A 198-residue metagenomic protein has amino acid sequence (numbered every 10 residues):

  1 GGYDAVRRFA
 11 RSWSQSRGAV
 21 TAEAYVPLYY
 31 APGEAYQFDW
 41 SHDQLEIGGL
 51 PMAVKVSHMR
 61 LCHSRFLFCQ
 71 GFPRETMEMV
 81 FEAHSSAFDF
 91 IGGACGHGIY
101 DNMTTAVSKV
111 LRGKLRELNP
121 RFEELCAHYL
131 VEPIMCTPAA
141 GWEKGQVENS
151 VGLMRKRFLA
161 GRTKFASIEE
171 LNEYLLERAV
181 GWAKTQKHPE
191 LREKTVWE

Functional and structural regions predicted by a protein language model:
D4, R8-L67, E75-A83: Mobile-element integrase/transposase regions, centering on the N-terminal DNA-binding/Zn-coordinating module
S16-R17, C62, A87-G96, H128-V131: Secondary-structure transition/capping motifs at alpha-helix termini and the adjoining loop/turn into the next element
Q70-H97: Active-site beta-loop-alpha junctions of metal-dependent nucleic acid enzymes, especially the RNase H-like/DDE
G71-F72, K109-K114: Short, solvent-exposed loop/turn segments at secondary-structure boundaries
Y100-D101, R112-G113, P133-R155, L171: RNase H-like two-metal-ion nuclease catalytic core shared by retroviral integrases and related mobile-element nucleases
R121-E123, A127-K144, T163-F165: RNase H-like polynucleotidyl transferase catalytic core
V151-E198: Active-site-proximal acidic segments at structured loop/helix or strand boundaries that coordinate catalytic metals
